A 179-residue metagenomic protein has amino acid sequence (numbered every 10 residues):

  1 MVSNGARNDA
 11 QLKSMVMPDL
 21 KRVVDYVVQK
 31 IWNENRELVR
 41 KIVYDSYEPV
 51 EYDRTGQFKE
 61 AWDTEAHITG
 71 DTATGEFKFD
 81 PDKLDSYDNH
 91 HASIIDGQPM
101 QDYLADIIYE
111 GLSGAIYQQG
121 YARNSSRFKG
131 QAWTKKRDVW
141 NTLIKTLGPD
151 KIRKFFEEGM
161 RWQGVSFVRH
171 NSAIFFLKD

Functional and structural regions predicted by a protein language model:
M1-L84, G97-D179: Short, Lys/Arg-rich flexible segments
S86-H90, I94: His/Glu-rich zincin catalytic helix
